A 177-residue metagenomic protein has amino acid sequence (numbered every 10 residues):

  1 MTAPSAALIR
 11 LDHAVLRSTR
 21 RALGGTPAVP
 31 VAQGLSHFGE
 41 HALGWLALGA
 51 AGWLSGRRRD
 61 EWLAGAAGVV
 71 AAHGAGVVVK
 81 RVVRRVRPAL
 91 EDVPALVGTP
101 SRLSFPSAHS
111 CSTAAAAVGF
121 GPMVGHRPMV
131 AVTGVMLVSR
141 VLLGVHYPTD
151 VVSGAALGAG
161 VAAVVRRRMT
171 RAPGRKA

Functional and structural regions predicted by a protein language model:
M1-L43, G76-R102: N-terminal transmembrane-helix/juxtamembrane module of multi-pass inner/ER membrane proteins
A22, T26, L54, R58-R59 (+3 more regions): Membrane-interface elements of multi-pass transporters and channels
P27-P30, G34, R58, W62 (+3 more regions): Hydrophobic, aromatic-rich alpha-helical transmembrane segments and their membrane-interface anchor motifs
A42, L46, G65, V69-H73 (+2 more regions): Alpha-helical transmembrane spans of integral membrane proteins, capturing the lipid-embedded, hydrophobic core of TM
A51, A71, A75, V79 (+2 more regions): Alpha-helical membrane-inserting segments
A51-G74: Interfacial segments of alpha-helical transmembrane regions
A66-V82, R127-R140: Small-polar-interrupted transmembrane alpha-helices in polytopic inner-membrane proteins
D92-A177: Membrane-embedded catalytic cores of phosphoryl/pyrophosphoryl-handling enzymes
